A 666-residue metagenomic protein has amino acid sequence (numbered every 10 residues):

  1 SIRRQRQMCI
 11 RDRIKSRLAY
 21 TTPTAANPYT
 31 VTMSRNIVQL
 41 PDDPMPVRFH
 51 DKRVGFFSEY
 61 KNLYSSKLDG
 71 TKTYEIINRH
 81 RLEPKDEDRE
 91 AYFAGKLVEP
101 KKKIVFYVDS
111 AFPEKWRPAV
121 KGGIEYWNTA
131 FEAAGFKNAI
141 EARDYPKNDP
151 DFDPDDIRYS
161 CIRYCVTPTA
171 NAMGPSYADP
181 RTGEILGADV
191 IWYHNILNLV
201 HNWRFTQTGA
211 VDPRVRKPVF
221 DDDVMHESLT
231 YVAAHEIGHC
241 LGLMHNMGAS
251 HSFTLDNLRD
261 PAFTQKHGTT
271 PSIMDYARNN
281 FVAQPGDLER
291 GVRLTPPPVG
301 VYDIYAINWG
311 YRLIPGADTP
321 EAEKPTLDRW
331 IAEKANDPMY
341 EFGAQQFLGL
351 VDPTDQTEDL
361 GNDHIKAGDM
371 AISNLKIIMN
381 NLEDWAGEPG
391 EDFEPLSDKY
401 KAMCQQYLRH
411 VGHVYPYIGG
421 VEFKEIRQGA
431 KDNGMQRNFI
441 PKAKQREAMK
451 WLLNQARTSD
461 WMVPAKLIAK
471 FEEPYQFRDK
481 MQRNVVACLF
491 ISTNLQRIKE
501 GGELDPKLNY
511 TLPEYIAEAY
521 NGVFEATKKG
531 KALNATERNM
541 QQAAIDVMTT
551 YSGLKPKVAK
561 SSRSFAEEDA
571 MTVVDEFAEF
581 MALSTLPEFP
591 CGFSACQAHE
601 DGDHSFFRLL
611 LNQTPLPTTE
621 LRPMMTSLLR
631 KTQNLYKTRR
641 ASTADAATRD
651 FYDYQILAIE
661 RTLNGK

Functional and structural regions predicted by a protein language model:
S1-Q7, R11-F112, A130, A134 (+8 more regions): Auxiliary tRNA-acceptor-end handling modules of aminoacyl-tRNA synthetases
T71, S110, E114-G122, D223-S228 (+3 more regions): Soluble non-cytosolic domains of exported or imported proteins
Y92, P118, H201-N202, A283-E289: Short conserved micro-motifs at the rims of enzyme active sites and ligand-binding pockets
A119, G123-A130, V232, E236 (+2 more regions): Amphipathic alpha-helical segments that form well-ordered structural scaffolds and often line/cohere around active
W127, G183, G242: Divalent metal-coordination and catalytic microenvironments
F131-I140, H239-A249, Y417-G420: Surface-exposed helix-capping loop/turn segments at secondary-structure junctions
D144-C165, E227-Q284: The catalytic-center signature of Zn2+-dependent metalloproteases
S250-K666: Conserved catalytic/binding loops enriched for acidic/polar residues
